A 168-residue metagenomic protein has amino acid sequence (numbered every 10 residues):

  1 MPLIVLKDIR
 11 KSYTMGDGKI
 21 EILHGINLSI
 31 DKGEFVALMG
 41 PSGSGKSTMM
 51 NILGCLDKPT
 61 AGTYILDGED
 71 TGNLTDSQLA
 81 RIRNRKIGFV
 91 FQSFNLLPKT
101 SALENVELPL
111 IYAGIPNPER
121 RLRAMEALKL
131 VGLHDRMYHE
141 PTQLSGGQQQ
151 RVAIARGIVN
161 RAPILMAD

Functional and structural regions predicted by a protein language model:
P2-A167: ABC family nucleotide-binding domain
